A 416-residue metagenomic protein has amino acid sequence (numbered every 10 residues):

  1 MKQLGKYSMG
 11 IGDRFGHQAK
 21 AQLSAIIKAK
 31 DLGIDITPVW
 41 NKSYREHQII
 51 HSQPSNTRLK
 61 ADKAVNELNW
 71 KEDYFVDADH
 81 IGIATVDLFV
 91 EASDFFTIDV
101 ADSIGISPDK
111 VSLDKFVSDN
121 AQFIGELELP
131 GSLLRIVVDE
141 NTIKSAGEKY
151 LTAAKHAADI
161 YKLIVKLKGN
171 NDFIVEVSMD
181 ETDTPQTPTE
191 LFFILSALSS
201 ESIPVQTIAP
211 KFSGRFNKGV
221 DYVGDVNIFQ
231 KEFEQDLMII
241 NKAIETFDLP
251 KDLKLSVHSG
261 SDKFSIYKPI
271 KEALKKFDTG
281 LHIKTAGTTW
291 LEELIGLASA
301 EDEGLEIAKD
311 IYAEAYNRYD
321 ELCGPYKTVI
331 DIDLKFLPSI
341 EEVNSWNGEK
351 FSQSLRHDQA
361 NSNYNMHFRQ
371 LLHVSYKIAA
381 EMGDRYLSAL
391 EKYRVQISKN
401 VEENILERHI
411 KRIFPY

Functional and structural regions predicted by a protein language model:
M1-K60, N66-L68, A84-I104, D109 (+3 more regions): Active-site capping/gating regions of soluble enzymes
F75, E176, K254: Hydrophobic "anchor" residues on beta-strands that sit immediately upstream of conserved functional sites
D79, V177, H258: Conserved, mostly hydrophobic/aromatic
S112-L127, G131, R135-E148, N217-E232 (+1 more regions): Glycine-rich tight-turn/loop motif centered on a GG-T
A154: Active-site acidic/histidine clusters and adjacent loop/turn architecture that either coordinate catalytic ions
A157, I174: Phosphate-interacting basic helix/loop segments used at nucleotide- and nucleic-acid interfaces
V175-M179, P210: Short beta-strands and strand-loop turn motifs
